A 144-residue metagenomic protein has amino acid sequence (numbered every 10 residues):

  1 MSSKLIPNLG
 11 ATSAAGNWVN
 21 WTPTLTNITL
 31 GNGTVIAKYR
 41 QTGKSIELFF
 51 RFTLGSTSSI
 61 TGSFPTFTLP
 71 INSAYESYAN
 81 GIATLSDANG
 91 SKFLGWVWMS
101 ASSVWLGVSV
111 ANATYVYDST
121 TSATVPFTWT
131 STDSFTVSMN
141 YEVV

Functional and structural regions predicted by a protein language model:
M1-N32, A74, T136-V144: Glycine-rich, low-complexity segments
S13, N27-L30, G62, F67 (+1 more regions): N-terminal compositionally biased, intrinsically disordered segments and leader/signal-like regions
T22-T26, F49-G55, N112: Generic short beta-strand segments
L30, Y39, I60, V97 (+1 more regions): Sterically constrained small-residue positions within well-ordered secondary structures of folded domains
N32-K92, T136-E142: Beta-rich globular "head" domains
E76-V144: Conserved, charge-rich beta-strand/loop surface module that forms ligand/interface-binding patches within domains
